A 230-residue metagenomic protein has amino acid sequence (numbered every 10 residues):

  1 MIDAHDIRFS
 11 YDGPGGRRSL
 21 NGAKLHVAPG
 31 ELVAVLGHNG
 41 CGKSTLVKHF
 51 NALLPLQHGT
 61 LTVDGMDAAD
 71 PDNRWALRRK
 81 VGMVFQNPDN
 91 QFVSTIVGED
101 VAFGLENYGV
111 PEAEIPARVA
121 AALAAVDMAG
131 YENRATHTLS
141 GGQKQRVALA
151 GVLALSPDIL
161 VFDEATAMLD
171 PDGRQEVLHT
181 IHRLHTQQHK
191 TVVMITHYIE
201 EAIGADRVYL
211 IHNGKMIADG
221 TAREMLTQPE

Functional and structural regions predicted by a protein language model:
L36-H38: The feature captures the beta-strand-to-loop junction immediately N-terminal to the Walker
N51: Helix-to-loop junction immediately C-terminal to a conserved catalytic motif
G59-A69, L77: Conserved ABC transporter NBD signature motif
A113-Y131: Conserved ABC ATPase "signature" region
A135-L139, Q143: Conserved ABC ATPase signature
L160-D163: Catalytic Walker B motif of ABC-type/P-loop ATPase nucleotide-binding domains
K215-E230: Conserved beta-strand-loop-alpha-helix hinge in the C-terminal portion of ABC ATPase nucleotide-binding domains
